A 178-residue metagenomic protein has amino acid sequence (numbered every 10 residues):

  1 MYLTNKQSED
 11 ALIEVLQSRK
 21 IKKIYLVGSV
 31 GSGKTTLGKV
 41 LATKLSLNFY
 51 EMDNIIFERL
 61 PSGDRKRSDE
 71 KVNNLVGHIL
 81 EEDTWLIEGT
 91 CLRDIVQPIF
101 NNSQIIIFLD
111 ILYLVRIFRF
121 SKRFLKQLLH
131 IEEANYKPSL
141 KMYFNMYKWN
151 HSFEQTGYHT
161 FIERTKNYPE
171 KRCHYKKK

Functional and structural regions predicted by a protein language model:
Y2-E9, K66-E70, I87-T90: Short gly/ser/thr-rich secondary-structure transition/capping motifs
Y2-R19, K44, W149-K178: NTP-dependent small-molecule kinase module
I21, I111-T160: A glycine- and Lys/Arg-enriched "phosphate-lid" helix/loop adjacent to the NTP-binding pocket of small-molecule kinases
L26: Hydrophobic anchor at the beta1->P-loop junction of P-loop NTPases
V30: The conserved Walker
K34: Conserved lysine of the Walker
K39, T43-D83: Conserved substrate/cofactor phosphate-moiety recognition/catalytic segment in nucleotide-dependent phosphotransferases
V72-L114: Glycine-rich phosphate-binding loop used to anchor ATP phosphates in small-molecule kinases, encompassing both
